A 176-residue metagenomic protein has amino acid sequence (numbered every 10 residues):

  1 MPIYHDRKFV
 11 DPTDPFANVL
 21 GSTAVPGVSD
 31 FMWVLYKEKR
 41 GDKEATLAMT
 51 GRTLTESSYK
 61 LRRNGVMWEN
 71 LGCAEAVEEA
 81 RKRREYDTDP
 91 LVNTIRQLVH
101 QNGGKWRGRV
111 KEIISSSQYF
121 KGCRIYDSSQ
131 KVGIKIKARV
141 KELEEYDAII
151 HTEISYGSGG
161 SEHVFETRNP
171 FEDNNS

Functional and structural regions predicted by a protein language model:
M1-N70, A148, I154: Phosphate-binding/switch region of NTP-binding enzymes
L61-R62, V66-S176: DNA transaction DNA-binding modules
